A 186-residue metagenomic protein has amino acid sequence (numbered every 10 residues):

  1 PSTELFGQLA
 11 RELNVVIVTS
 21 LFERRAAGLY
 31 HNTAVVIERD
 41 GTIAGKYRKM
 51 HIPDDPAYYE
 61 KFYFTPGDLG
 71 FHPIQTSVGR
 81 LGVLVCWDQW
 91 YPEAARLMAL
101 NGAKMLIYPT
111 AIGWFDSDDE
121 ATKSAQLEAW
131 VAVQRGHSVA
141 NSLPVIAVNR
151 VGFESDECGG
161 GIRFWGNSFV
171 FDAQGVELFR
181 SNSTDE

Functional and structural regions predicted by a protein language model:
P1, A27-Y30: Metal-dependent catalytic neighborhoods of phosphoester/phosphodiester hydrolases
S2-V18, C86-E186: CN hydrolase (nitrilase-like) catalytic-core segments centered on the catalytic cysteine and neighboring Lys/Glu
T19-R24: Short beta-strand-to-loop element that shapes/binds the nucleotide-sugar donor at the catalytic cleft/hinge
N32, V36-A44, F169-F179: Short, glycine-anchored, charge-dense loop/turn motifs used at functional sites
R39, K49, T76, A173 (+1 more regions): Active-site donor-binding loop signature of nucleotide-sugar glycosyltransferases
K49-Y63, D185-E186: A short, polar/charged loop-to-alpha-helix boundary motif
P56-H72, Q89-Y91: Active-site glycine-rich loop that binds ribose-phosphate moieties when present
P73-G82, M105: Beta-strand-turn-beta hairpins that frame and shape the catalytic cleft of phosphate-ester-processing enzymes
